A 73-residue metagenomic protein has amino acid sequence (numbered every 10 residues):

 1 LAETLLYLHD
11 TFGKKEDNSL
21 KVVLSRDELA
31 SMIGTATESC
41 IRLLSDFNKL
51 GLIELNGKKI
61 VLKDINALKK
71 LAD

Functional and structural regions predicted by a protein language model:
L8-D73: Phosphate-/nucleic-acid-contacting segments
